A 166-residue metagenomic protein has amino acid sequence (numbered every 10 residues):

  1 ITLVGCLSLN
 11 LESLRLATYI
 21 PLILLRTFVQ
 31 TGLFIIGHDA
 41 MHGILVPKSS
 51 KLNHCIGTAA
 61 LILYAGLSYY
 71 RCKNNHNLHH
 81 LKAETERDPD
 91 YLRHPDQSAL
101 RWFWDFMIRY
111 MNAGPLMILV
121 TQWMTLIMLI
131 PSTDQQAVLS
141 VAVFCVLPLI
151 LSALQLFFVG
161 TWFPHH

Functional and structural regions predicted by a protein language model:
I1, S50-N53, G114-T121: Short hydrophobic alpha-helical membrane-embedded segments
T2-T18: Short, hydrophobic transmembrane alpha-helix segments
E12-L14, I44-K48, Q135-Q136: Membrane-interface helix-boundary motifs at transmembrane edges
S13-F34, A59-L67, L151: Membrane-embedded alpha-helical segments that form the functional core of polytopic membrane enzymes, especially those
I20-T27, E86-H166: Hydrophobic transmembrane alpha-helical segments that form the core helix bundle of multi-pass membrane enzymes
L33-F34, Y69, L156, G160: Alpha-helical transmembrane segments of polytopic integral membrane proteins, especially the permease/helical cores
F34-V46, N77-H80: Active-site recognition of the HExxH zinc-binding catalytic motif
K48-W102, H166: Membrane-proximal soluble regions of multi-pass membrane proteins
